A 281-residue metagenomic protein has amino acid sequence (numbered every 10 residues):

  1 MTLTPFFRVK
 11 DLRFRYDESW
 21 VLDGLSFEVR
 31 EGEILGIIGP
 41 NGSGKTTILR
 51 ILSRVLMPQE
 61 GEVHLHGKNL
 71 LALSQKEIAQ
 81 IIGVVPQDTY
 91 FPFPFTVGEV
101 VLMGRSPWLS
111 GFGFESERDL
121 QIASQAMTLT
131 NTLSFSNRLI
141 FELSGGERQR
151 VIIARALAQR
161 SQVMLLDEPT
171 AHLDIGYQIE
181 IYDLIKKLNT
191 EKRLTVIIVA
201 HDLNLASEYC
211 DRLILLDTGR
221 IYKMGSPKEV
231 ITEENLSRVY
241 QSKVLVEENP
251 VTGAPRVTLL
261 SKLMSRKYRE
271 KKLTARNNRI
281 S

Functional and structural regions predicted by a protein language model:
I38-P40: The feature captures the beta-strand-to-loop junction immediately N-terminal to the Walker
S53: Helix-to-loop junction immediately C-terminal to a conserved catalytic motif
G61-N69, I78: Conserved ABC transporter NBD signature motif
L102, E117-F135, R160: Conserved ABC ATPase "signature" region
L139-L143, E147: Conserved ABC ATPase signature
M164-E168: Catalytic Walker B motif of ABC-type/P-loop ATPase nucleotide-binding domains
